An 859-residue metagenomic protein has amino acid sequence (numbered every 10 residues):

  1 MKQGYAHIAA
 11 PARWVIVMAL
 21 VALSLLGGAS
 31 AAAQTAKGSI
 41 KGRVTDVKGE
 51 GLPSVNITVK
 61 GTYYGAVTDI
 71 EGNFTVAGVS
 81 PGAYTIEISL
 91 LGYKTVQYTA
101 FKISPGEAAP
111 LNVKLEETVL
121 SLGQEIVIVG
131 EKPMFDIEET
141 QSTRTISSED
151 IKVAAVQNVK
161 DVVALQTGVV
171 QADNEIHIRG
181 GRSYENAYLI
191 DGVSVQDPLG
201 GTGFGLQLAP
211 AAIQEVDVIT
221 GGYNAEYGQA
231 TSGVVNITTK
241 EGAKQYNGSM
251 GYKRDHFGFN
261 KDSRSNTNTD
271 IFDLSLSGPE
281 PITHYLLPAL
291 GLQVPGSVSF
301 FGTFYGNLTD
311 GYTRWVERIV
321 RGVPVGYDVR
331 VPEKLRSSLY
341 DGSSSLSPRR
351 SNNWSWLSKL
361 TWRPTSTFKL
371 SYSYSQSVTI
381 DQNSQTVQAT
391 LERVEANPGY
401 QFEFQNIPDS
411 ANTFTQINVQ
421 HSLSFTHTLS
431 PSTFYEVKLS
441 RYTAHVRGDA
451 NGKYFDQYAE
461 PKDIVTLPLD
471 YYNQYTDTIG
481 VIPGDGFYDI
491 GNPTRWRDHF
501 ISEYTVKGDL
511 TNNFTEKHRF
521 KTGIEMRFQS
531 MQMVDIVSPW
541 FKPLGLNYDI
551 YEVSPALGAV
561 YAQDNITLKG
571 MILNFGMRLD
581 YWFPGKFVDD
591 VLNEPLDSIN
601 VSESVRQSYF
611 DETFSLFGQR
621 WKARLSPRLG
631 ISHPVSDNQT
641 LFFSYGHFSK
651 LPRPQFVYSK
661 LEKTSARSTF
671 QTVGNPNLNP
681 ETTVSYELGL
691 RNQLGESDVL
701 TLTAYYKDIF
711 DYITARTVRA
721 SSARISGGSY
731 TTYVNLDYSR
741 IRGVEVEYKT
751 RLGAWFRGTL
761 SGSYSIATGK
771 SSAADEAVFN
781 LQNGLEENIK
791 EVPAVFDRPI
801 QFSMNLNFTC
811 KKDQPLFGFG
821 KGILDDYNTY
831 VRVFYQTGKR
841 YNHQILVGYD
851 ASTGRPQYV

Functional and structural regions predicted by a protein language model:
S30-E125, V129, P133: Periplasm-facing N-terminal accessory domains of Gram-negative outer-membrane beta-barrel systems
K94, A100-P110, Q124-A225, Q229-V234 (+7 more regions): Periplasmic N-terminal accessory/gating domains of Gram-negative outer-membrane beta-barrel systems
E125, E436-S440, P634, T640-G646 (+6 more regions): Membrane-embedded beta-barrel scaffold of Gram-negative outer-membrane proteins
V156, K240, P281-Y285, P295 (+14 more regions): Outer-membrane beta-barrel channels and translocator barrels
T267-S384, T413-S432, P627: Transmembrane beta-barrel wall of Gram-negative outer-membrane proteins
R314-L346, Q382-N412, N451-T494, S538-D549 (+5 more regions): Solvent-exposed loop segments that connect transmembrane elements
S343, P483-R497, S502-K507, N513 (+1 more regions): Signature of Gram-negative outer-membrane beta-barrel scaffolds
Y705-D708, A715, A720-K839: Gram-negative outer-membrane beta-barrel transporters
